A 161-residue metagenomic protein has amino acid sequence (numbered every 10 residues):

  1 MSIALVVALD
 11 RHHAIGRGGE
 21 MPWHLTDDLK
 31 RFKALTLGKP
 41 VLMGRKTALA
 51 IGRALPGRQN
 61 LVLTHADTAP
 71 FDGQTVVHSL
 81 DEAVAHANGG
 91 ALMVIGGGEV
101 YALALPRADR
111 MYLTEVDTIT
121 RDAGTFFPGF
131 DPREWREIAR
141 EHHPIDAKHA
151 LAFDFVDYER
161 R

Functional and structural regions predicted by a protein language model:
M1-L5: Extreme N-terminal starter segment of soluble prokaryotic enzymes
V6-R161: Flexible, gly/pro- and Lys/Arg-enriched active-site loops
